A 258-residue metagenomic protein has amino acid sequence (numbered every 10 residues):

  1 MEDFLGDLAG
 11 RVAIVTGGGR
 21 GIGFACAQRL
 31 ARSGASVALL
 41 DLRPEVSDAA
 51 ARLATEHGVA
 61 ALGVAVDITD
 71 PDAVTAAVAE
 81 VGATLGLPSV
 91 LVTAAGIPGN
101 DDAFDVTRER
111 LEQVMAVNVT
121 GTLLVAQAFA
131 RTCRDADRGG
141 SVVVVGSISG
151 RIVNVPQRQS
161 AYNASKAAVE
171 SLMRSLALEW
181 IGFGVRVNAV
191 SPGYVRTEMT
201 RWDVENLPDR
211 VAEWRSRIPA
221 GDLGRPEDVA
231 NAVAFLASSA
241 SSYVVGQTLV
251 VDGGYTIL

Functional and structural regions predicted by a protein language model:
M1-D7, A234, V245-L258: Short C-terminal tail/terminal secondary-structure segment of NAD(P)H-dependent dehydrogenase/reductase domains
D7-A38: Canonical Rossmann dinucleotide-binding motif of NAD(H)/NADP(H)-dependent dehydrogenases/reductases, specifically
L87, I181, R186, V244-G246: Short, small/polar-rich loop/turn modules that mediate ligand/substrate recognition or access, typified
D102-A103, T107-M115, R158, R210 (+1 more regions): Substrate-binding pocket helix/loop in short-chain dehydrogenase/reductase
A126, S165, M173: Active-site helix of classical SDR
R131, L178-G182, S242: Alpha-helical segment proximal to the catalytic Tyr-Lys
S147: Residue(s) in the substrate-gating loop at a strand-loop-helix junction that position the organic substrate next
